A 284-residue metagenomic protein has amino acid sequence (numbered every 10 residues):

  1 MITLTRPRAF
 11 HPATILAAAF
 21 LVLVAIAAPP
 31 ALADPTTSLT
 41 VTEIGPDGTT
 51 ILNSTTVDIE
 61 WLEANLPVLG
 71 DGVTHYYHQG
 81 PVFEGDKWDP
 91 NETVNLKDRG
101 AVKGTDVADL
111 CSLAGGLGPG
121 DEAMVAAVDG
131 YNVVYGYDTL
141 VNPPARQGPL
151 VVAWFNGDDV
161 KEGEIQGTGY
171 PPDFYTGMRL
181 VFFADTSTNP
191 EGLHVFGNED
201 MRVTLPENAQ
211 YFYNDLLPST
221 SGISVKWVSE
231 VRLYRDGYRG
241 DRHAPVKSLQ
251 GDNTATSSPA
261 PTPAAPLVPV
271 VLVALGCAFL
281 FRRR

Functional and structural regions predicted by a protein language model:
M1-F10: N-terminal secretory signal peptides that target proteins for export/translocation
H11-A19, V268-V270: Sec-dependent signal peptide recognition, specifically the positively charged N-region followed immediately by
I15-I26, G276: Bacterial N-terminal signal peptides
I26-L32, F281: Bacterial Sec-dependent signal peptides at the C-terminal "C-region" and cleavage site
P30-T256: N-terminal intrinsically disordered, low-complexity segments enriched in P/E/S/T
T254-P269: Juxtamembrane/start-of-transmembrane alpha-helix segments at the extracytoplasmic/lumenal side of membrane anchors
T256, R282-R284: C-terminal "tail" modules appended to repeat-scaffold proteins
P266-R282: A cross-kingdom C-terminal cell-surface attachment/processing module
